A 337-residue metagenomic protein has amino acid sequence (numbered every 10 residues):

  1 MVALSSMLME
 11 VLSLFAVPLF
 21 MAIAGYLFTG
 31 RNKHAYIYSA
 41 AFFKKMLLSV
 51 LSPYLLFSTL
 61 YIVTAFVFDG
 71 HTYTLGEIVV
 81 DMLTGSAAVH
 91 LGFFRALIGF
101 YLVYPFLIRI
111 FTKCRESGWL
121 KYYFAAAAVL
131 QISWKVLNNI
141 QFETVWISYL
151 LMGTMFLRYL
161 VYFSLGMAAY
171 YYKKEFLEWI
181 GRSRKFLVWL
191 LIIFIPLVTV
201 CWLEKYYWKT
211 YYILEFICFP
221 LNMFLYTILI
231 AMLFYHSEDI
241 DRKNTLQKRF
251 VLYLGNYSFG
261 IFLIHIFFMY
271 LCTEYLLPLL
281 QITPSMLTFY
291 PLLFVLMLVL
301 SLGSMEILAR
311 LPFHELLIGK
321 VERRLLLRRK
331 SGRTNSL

Functional and structural regions predicted by a protein language model:
A3, M9-L19, R31-A65, T72-V89 (+6 more regions): Transmembrane alpha-helical segments and their boundary/interface "anchor" motifs in multi-pass integral membrane
S5-P18, M82-A96, N138-Y162, T199-L229: Interfacial loop-to-helix transition and helix-capping segments at the boundaries of transmembrane helices
V17-Y26, G92-Y104, R158-Y170, F224-F234 (+1 more regions): Hydrophobic cores of alpha-helical transmembrane segments in multi-pass inner/ER membrane proteins, independent
F28-Y36, F106-C114, M167-L177, W202-E204 (+2 more regions): Structural signal for the C-terminal ends of transmembrane alpha-helices and the immediately following loop
T59, A125-N139, L190-K205, F267: Aromatic-anchored segments of alpha-helical transmembrane domains
Y61-D69, Y73-T144, Y149-Y170: Hydrophobic alpha-helical segments with transmembrane-like composition
Y171, E175-L252, T283: Alpha-helical transmembrane segments and terminal signal-anchor/GPI-anchor hydrophobic tails, characterized by long
E238-L252, F268-L337: C-terminal "closing" transmembrane helix and its immediate cytosolic amphipathic cap in multi-pass membrane proteins
